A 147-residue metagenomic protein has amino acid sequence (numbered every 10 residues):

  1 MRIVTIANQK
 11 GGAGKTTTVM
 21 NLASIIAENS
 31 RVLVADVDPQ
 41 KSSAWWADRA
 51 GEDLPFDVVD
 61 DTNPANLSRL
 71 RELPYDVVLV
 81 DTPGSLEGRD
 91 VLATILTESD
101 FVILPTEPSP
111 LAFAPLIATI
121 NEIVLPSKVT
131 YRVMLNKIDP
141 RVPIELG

Functional and structural regions predicted by a protein language model:
I3-Q9, A13, M20-T94: P-loop/Walker-type NTP enzyme "switch/lid" segment
E28, P83-G147: Conserved catalytic-core segment of NTP-binding enzymes
